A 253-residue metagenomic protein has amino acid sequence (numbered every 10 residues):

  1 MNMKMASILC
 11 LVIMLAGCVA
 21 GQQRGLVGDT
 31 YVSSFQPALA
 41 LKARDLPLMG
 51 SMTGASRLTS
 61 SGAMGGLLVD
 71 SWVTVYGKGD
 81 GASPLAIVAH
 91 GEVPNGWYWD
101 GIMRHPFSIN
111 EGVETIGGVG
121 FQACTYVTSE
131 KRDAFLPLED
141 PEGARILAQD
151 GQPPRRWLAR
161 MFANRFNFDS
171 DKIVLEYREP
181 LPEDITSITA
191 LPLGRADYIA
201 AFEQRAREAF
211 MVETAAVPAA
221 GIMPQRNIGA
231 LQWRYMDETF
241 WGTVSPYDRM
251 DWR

Functional and structural regions predicted by a protein language model:
M1-I8: Bacterial N-terminal signal peptides that target proteins for export
L15-G17: C-terminal motif of bacterial Sec signal peptides marking the signal peptidase cleavage site
V19-G21: Bacterial signal peptide processing site
G25-G28, V32, Q36-D70: N-terminal secretory signal peptides
S34, P47-M49, S245, R249-R253: Order/disorder boundary and secretion-linked terminal/linker segments
A55-V174, L181-I188: Conserved polar/disulfide-associated segments of primarily extracytoplasmic proteins
Y126-W252: Short, well-structured beta-strand
